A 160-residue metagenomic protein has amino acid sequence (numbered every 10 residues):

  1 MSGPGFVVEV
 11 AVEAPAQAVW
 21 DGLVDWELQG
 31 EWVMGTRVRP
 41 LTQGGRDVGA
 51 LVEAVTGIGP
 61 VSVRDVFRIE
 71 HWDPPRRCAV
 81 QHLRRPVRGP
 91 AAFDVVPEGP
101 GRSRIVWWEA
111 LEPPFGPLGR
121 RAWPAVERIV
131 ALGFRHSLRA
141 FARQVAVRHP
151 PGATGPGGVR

Functional and structural regions predicted by a protein language model:
M1-D47, R143, G158-R160: Hydrophobic ligand-binding cavity/cleft-lining segments
F6-V8, V52-A54, D65, A91 (+1 more regions): Hydrophobic residues positioned within well-ordered beta-strands of beta-sheet architectures
V10, V38-R39, V63-D65, A110-P114: Short hydrophobic/aromatic-rich motifs at helix boundaries and adjacent loops
A11-P15, V55-G59, E70, V96-E98 (+1 more regions): Solvent-exposed residues in well-ordered beta-strands and their adjoining turns, especially edge/terminal strands
A18-W20, E31, S62-R64, A79 (+2 more regions): Short acidic, gly/pro-rich beta-turn/loop elements at beta-sheet edges and active-site/ligand-binding grooves
P40-V87, E98-R102, H136-R160: Glycine-rich portal/gate segments that line the openings of hydrophobic small-molecule binding cavities
Q81-H136, G152: Beta-strand/loop substructures that line and gate deep hydrophobic ligand-binding cavities in soluble
